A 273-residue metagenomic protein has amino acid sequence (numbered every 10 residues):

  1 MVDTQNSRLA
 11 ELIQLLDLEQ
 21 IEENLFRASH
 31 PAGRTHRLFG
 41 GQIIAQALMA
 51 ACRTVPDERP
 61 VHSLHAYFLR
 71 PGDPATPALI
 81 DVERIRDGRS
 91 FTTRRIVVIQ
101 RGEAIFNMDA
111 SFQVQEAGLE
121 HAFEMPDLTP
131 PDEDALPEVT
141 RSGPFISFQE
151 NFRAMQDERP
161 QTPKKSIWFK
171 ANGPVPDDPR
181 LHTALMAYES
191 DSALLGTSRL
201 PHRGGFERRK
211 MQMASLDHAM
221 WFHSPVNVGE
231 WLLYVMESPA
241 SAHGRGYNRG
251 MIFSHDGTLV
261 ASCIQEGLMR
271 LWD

Functional and structural regions predicted by a protein language model:
M1-D273: Terminal targeting signals and extreme-terminal segments of soluble enzymes
